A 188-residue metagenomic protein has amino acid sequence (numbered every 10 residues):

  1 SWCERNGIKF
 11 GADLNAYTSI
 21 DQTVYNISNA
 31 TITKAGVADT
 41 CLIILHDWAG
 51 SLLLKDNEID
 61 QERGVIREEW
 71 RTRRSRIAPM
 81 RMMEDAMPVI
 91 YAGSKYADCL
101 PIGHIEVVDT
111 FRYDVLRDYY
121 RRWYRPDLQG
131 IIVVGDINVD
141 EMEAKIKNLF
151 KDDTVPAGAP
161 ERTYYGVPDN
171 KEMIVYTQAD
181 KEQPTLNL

Functional and structural regions predicted by a protein language model:
W2-K34, R73-L128, N148, D152-L188: Non-catalytic beta-strand/loop surface segments
I27-E62: M16/insulysin-pitrilysin zinc metalloprotease superfamily fold
W48-S51, K145-D153: Conserved short hydrophobic interaction patches
L53-R71, N138, A157-K171: Acidic/histidine-enriched alpha-helical segments
V139-E143: Extracytoplasmic/secreted cell-surface and envelope-processing proteins
